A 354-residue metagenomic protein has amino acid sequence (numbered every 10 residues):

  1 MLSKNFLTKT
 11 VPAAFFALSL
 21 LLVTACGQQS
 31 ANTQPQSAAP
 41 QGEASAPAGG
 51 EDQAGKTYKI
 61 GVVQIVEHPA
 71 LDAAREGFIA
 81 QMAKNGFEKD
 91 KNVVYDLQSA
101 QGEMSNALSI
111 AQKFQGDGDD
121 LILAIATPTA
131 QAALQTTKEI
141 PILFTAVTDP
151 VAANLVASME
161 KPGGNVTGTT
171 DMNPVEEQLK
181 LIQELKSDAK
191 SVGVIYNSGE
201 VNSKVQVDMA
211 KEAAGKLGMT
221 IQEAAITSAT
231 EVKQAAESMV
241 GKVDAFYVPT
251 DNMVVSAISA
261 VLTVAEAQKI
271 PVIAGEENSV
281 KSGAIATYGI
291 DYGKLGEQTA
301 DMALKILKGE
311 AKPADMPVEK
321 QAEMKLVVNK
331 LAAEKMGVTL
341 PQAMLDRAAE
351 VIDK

Functional and structural regions predicted by a protein language model:
L21-A25: C-terminal motif of bacterial Sec signal peptides marking the signal peptidase cleavage site
G27-S30: Bacterial signal peptide processing site
P47, G55-N85, D96-S105, G199-S203 (+2 more regions): Extracytoplasmic "Venus flytrap"
I60, F78, T167-G215, V318-A332: An alpha-beta-alpha
V94-G116, A224-M239: Structural motif
A100-A157, V248-E266, I270, G275: Beta-alpha junction/loop-to-helix N-cap segments that form part of ligand/metal-binding clefts
P150-A189, D291-A311: Hydrophobic alpha-helical segments within soluble ligand-binding/sensing domains
K308-K354: Hinge/cleft segment of the Venus flytrap/periplasmic-binding protein
